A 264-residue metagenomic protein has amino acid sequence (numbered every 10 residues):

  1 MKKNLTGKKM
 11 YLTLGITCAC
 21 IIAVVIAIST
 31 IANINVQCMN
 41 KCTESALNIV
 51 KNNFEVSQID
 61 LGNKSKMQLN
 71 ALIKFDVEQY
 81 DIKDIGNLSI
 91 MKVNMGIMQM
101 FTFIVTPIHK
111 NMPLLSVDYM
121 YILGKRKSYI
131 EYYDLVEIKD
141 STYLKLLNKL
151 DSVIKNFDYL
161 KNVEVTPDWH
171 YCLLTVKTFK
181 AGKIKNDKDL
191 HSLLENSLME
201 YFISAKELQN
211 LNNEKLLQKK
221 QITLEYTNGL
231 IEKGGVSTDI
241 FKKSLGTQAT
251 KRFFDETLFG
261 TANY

Functional and structural regions predicted by a protein language model:
M1: Tryptophan-rich substrate-binding surfaces of secreted polymer-degrading and adhesive proteins
N4-C20: N-terminal Sec-pathway targeting helices
I21-T30: Hydrophobic alpha-helical membrane-insertion segments, chiefly the h-region of N-terminal signal peptides
A32-K110, L114-L115: Short Lys/Arg-enriched alpha/beta "domain-start" segment
I104-I184: Long amphipathic alpha-helical segments with strong coiled-coil/leucine-zipper propensity
K185-L211: N-terminal hydrophobic signal/anchor transmembrane helix of membrane proteins
I203, E207-Y264: Alpha-helical oligomerization segments
